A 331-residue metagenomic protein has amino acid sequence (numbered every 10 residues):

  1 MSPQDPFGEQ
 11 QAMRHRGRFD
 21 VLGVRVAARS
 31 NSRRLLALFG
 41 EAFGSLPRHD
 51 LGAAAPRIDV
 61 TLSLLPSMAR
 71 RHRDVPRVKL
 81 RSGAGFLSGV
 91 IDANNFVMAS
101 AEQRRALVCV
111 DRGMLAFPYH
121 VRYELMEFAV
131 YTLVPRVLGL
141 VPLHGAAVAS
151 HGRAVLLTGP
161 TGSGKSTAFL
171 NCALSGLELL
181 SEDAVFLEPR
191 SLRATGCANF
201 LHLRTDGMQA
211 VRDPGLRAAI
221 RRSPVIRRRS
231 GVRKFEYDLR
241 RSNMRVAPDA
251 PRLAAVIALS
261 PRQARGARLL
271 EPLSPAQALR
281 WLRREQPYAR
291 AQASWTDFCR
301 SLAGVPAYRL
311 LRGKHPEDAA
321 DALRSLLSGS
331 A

Functional and structural regions predicted by a protein language model:
M1-T161, L170, L174-E178, V185-A331: A noncatalytic interaction/capping subdomain that flanks phosphate/NTP-handling catalytic cores
G164-K165: Conserved glycine(s) of the Walker
